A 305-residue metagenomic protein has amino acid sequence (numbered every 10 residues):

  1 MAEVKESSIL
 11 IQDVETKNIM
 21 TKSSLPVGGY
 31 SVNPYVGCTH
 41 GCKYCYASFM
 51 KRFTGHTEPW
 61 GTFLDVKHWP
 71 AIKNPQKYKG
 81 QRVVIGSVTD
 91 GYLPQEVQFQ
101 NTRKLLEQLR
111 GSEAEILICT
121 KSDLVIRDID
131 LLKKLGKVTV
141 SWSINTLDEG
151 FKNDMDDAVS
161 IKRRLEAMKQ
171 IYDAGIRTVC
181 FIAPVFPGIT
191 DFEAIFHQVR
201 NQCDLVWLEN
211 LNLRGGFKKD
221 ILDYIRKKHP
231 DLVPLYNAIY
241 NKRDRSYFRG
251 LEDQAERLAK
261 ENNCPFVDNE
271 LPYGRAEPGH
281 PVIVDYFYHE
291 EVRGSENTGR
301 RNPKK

Functional and structural regions predicted by a protein language model:
M1-S141, L147-G150, I161-K162, D173: Conserved Radical SAM active-site core
A2-E15, A194-K305: Auxiliary Fe-S-binding modules of radical SAM enzymes
Y30, V83, I116, V140-W142 (+3 more regions): Hydrophobic faces of well-ordered beta-strands that scaffold small-molecule active sites in alpha/beta enzyme cores
W69, R103-L106, I129, R164-M168 (+2 more regions): Generic structural signal for well-ordered alpha-helices, preferentially at hydrophobic/aromatic core positions
V88-D90, K121-D123, S143-L147, A183-V185 (+2 more regions): Active-site beta-loop-alpha junctions enriched in small/polar residues
V97-Q100, M155-R163, R243-Y247: Alpha-helix N-cap and loop-to-helix initiation/capping positions
R110, K133, L165-G175, E256-N262: Surface-exposed amphipathic alpha-helices with a cationic face
D157, K169-T190, N241-R245: Conserved strand-turn element in the central/C-terminal portion of the radical SAM core barrel that lines
